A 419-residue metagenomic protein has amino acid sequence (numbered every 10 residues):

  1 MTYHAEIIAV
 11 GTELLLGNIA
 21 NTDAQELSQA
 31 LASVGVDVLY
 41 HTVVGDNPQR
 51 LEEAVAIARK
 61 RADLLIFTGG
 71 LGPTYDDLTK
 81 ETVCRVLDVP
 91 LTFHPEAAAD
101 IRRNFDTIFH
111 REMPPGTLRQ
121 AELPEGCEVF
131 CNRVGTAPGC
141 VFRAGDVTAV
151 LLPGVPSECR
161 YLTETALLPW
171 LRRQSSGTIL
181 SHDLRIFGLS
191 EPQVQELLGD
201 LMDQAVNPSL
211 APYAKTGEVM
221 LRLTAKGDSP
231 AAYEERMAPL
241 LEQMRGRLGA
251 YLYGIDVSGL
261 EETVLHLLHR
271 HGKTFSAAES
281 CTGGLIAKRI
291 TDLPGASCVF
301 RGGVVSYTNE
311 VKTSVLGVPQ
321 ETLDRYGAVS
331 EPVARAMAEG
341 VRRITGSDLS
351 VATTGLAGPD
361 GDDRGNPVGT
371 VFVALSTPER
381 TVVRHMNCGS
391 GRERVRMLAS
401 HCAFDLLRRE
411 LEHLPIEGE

Functional and structural regions predicted by a protein language model:
T2-H41, E234-E235: Glycine-rich phosphate/diphosphate-binding loop of Rossmann-like nucleotide-binding domains
A5-I7, A149, F275: Conserved hydrophobic helix-helix packing surfaces used for dimerization/oligomerization
V10-T12, F67-Y75, P153-G154, K226-G227 (+1 more regions): Glycine-rich beta-strand-to-loop/alpha-helix junction loops that act as flexible
Y40-R50, N387-S390: Short beta->alpha junction loops
R50-A56, K60, L78-Q174: Proline/glycine-rich low-complexity loops and linkers
R119, A232-E419: Short alpha-helical segments enriched in small residues
F142-G217, R222-T224, A232-M237: Accessory alpha-helical/coil subdomains and C-terminal extensions that flank or cap enzyme catalytic cores
